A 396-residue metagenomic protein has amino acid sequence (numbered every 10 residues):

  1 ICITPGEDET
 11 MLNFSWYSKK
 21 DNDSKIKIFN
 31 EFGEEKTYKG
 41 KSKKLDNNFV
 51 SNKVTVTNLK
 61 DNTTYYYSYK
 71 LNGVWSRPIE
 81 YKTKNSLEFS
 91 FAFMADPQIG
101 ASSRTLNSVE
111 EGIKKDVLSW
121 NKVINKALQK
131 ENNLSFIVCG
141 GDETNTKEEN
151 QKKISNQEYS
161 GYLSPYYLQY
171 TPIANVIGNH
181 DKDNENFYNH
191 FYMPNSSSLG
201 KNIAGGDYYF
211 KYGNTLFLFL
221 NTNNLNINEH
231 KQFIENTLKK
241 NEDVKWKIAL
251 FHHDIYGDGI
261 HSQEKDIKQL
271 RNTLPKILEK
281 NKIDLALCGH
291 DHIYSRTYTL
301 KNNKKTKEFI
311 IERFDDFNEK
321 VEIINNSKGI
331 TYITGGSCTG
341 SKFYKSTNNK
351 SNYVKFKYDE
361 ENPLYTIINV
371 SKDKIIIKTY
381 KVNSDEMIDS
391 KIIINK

Functional and structural regions predicted by a protein language model:
I1-L106, Q129-K130, E361, I367-K396: Acidic, histidine-bearing metal-coordination/catalytic regions of metal-dependent phosphoesterases
T10-N13, D23-K25, G100-R104, I227 (+3 more regions): Short, solvent-exposed loop/turn elements at domain surfaces
K53-V56, T64-T83, R104-E110, E149-D243 (+5 more regions): Extended active-site neighborhood of metal-dependent phosphoesterases/phosphodiesterases
F89-V176, D181: Conserved, compact domain cores that house catalytic/ligand-binding motifs in diverse enzymes and effector modules
F93-A95, F136-D142, T171-N179, N221 (+3 more regions): Active-site neighborhood of phospho(di)ester-bond hydrolases with catalytic His/Asp-centered motifs
P97-G100, E143-K147, N179-D183, N223-N226 (+4 more regions): Solvent-exposed loop/turn segments at secondary-structure junctions within structured extracellular/periplasmic domains
N133, L216, D243-K245, K282: Short loop/turn motifs at secondary-structure junctions
G140-K147, N241-Q263: Short acidic, glycine-rich surface-loop motifs adjacent to enzyme active sites
